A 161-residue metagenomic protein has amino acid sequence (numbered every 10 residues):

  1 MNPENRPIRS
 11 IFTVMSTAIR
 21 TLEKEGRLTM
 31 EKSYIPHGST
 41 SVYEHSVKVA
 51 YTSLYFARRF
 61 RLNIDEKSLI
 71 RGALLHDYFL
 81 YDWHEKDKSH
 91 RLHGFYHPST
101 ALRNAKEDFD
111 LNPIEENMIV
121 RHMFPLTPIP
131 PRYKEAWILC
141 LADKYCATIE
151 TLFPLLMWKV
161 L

Functional and structural regions predicted by a protein language model:
M1-L161: Metal-dependent phosphohydrolase cores
